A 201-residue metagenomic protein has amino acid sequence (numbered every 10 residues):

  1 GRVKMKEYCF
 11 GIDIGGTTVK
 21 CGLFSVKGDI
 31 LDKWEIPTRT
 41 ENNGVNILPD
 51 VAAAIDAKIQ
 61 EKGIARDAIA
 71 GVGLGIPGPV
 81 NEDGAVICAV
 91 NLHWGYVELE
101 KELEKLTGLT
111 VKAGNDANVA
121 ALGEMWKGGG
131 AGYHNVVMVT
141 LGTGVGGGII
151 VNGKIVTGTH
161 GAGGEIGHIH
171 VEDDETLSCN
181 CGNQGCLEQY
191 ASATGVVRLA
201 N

Functional and structural regions predicted by a protein language model:
G1-K4: Short, Lys/Arg-enriched N-terminal segments with co-localized hydrophobic residues within the first ~10-30 amino acids
K6, G22-F24, D32-E35, E41-N46 (+3 more regions): Glycine/GP-enriched mid-protein hinge/lid loop-to-helix segment characteristic of carbohydrate kinases
K6-G73: Conserved phosphate-binding loops in N-terminal lobes of ATP-dependent enzymes of the actin/Hsp70/sugar-kinase
T17, P77-P79, G142-G144: Short glycine-rich anion-binding loops that position phosphate/pyrophosphate groups of nucleotides and phosphorylated
G28, V90-L92, R198: Glycine-rich, phosphate-binding/catalytic loops in enzymes
D29-I30, V80, V86, I155-V156: Hydrophobic "anchor" residues
G44-D56, Q60, D67-V72, G78-N135: Glycine-rich phosphate-binding loop and adjoining helix at the ATP-binding site of ATP-dependent phosphoryl-transfer
